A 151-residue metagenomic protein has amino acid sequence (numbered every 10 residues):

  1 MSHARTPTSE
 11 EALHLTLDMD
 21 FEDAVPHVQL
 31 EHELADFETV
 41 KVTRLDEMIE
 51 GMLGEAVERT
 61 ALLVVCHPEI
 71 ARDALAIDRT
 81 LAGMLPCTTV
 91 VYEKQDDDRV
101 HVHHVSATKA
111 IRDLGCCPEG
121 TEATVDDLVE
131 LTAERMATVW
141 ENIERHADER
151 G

Functional and structural regions predicted by a protein language model:
M1-T39, R145, E149: Terminal, regulation- and interaction-focused segments at domain boundaries
P7-S9, E55-E58, A123: Short glycine-enriched loop/turn motifs at secondary-structure junctions
Q29, R79, A137: Short glycine-/small-residue-rich flexible loop motifs, especially phosphate/cofactor-binding loops
R44-M48, M52-V90: Compact, glycine-rich, soluble single-domain proteins
D46, D96, K109: Residue-level detector of flexible, active-site-proximal loop/helix-junction positions within diverse enzyme catalytic
T60, D97-R99: A generic structural signal for beta-strand entry/edge sites
V91-Q95: Short, low-complexity Ser/Thr-rich regulatory SLiMs
H103, A107-G151: Well-ordered alpha/beta subsegment
